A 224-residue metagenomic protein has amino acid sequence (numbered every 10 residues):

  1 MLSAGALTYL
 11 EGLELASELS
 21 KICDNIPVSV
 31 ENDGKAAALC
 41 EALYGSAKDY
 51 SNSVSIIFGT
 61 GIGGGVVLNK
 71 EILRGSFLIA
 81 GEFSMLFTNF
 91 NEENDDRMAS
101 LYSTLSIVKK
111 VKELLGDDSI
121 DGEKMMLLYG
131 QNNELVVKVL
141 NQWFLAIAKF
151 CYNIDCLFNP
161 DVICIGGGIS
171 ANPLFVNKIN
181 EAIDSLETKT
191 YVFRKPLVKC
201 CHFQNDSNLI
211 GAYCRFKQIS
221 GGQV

Functional and structural regions predicted by a protein language model:
M1-G12, V162: Short beta-strand-loop/turn "lid" adjacent to the catalytic site in phosphate-handling enzymes
S3, L43, I57, G61-G63 (+4 more regions): Short glycine/serine/threonine-biased micro-segments
S3-L7, K48, I72, N180-I183: Glycine-rich, phosphate-binding/catalytic loops in enzymes
E18-P27, C40-Y50, T88-V224: ATP-binding/phosphotransfer module of carbohydrate and carboxylate kinases, centering on a glycine-rich
V30-G34: Short loop/edge segments at beta-strand edges and connector loops that shape dinucleotide/nucleotide cofactor-binding
A37: Short alpha-helix plus adjacent loop in nuclease-associated cores
K48-Y102: Glycine-rich phosphate-binding loop of actin/hexokinase-like ATP-binding domains
